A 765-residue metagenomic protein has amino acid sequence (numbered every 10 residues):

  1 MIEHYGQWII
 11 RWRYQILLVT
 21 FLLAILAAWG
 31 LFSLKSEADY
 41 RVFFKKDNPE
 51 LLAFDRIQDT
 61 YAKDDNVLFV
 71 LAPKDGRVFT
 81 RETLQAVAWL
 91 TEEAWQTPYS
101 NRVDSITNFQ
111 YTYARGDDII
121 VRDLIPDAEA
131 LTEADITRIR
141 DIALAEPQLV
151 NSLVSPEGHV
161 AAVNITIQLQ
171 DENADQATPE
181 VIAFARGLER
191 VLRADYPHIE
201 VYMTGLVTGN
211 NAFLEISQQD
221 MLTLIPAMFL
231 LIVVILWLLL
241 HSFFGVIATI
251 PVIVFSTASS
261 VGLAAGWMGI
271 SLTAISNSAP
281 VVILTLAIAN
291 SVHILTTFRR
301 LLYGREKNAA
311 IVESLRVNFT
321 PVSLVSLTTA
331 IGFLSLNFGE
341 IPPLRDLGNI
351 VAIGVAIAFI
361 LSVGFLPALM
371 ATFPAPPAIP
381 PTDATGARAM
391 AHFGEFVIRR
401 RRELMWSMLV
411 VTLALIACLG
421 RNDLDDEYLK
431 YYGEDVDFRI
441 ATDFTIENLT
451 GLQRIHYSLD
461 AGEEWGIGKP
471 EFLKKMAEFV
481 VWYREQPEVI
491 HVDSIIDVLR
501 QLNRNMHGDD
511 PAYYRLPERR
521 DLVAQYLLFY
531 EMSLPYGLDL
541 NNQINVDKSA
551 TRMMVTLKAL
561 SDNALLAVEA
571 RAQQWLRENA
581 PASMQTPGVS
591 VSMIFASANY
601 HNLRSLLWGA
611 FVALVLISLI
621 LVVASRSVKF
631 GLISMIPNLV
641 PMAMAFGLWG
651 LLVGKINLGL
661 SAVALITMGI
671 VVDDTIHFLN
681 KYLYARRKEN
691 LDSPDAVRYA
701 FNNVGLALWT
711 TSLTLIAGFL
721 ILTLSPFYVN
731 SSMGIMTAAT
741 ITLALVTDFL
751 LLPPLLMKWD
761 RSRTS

Functional and structural regions predicted by a protein language model:
M1-T20, I360-T412, R687-K688, R698 (+1 more regions): Interfacial helix-loop-helix hairpins and adjacent transmembrane helices of multi-pass alpha-helical membrane proteins
I16-P49, I341-P343, L404, L409-D443 (+1 more regions): Transmembrane helices with small-residue packing motifs
R41-K45, S242-V252, W267-I283, L336-I353 (+4 more regions): Membrane-water interface of transmembrane alpha-helices in multipass transporters/channels
D55, Q85, A130-F243, K474-A477 (+1 more regions): Extracytoplasmic
E82-N164, E180-V181, Y196-E200, V489-P535: Alpha-helical transmembrane helix bundles of large polytopic membrane transport and channel proteins
Q218-I270, F338-P342, W608-G654, L724: Interfacial segments of transmembrane alpha-helices in multi-pass membrane proteins
G266, L284-I294, F319-F338, P343-D383 (+2 more regions): Transmembrane alpha-helices and their membrane-interface boundaries in multi-pass membrane transporters and channels
N290, Y303-G339, M635, I670 (+2 more regions): Pore- and gate-forming transmembrane helices of large, multi-pass membrane proteins
